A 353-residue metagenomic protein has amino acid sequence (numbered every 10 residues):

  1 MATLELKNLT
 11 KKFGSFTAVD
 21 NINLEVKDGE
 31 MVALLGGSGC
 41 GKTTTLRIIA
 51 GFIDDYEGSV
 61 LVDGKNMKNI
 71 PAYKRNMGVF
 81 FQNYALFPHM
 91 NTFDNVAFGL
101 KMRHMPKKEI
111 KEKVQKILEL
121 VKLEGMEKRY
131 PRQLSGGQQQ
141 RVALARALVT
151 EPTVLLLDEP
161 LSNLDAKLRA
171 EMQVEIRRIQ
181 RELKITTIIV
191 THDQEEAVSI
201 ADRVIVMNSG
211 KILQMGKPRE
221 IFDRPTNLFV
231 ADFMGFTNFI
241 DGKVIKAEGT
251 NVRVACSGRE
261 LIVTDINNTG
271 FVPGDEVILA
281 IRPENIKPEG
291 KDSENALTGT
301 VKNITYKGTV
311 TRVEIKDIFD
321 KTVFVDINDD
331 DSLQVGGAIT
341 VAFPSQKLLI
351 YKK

Functional and structural regions predicted by a protein language model:
E5, E25, L61, T340-A342: ABC ATPase nucleotide-binding domain
M31, A72-G78, Q82-D232: ABC ATPase nucleotide-binding domains
L35-G37: The feature captures the beta-strand-to-loop junction immediately N-terminal to the Walker
A50: Helix-to-loop junction immediately C-terminal to a conserved catalytic motif
Y56-S59, E109, S209, D241: Conserved coupling/switch loops of ABC nucleotide-binding domains, chiefly the family-specific signature
G58-N66: Conserved ABC transporter NBD signature motif
D223, N251-I304, D329-K353: Glycine/charge-rich catalytic "coupling/switch" loops of P-loop NTPases
